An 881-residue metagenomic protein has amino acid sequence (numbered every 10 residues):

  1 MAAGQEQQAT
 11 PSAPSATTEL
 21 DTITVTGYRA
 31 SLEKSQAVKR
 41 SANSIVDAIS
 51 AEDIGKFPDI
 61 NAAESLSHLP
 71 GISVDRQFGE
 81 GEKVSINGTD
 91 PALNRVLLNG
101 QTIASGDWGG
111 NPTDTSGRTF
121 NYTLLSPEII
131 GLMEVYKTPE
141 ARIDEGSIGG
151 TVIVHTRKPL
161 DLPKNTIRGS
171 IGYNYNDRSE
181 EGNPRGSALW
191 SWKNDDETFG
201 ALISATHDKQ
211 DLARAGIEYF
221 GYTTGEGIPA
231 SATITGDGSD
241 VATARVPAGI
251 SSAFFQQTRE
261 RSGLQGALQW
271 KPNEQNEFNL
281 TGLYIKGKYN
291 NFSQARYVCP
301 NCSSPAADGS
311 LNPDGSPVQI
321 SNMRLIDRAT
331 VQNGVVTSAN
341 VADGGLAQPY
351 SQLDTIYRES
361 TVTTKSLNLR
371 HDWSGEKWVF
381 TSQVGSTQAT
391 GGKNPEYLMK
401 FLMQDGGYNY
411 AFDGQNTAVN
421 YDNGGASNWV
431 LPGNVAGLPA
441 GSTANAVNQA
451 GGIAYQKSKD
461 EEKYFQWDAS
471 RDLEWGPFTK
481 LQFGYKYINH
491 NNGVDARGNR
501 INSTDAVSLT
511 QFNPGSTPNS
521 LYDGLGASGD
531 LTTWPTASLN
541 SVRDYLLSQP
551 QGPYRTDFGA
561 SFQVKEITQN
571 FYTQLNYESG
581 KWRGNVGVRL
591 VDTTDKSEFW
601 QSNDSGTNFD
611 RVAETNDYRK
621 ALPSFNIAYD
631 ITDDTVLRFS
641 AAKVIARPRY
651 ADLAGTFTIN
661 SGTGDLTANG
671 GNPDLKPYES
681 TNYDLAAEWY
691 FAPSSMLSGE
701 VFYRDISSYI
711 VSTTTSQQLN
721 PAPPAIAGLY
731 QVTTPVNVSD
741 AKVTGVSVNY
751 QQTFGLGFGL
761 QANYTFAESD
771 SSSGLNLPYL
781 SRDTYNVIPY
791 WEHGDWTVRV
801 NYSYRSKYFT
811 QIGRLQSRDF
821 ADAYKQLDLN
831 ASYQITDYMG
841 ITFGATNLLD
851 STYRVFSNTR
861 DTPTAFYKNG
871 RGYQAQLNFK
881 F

Functional and structural regions predicted by a protein language model:
T24-F57, K83, N94, W108-D114: N-terminal periplasmic "start-of-domain" segments of outer-membrane beta-barrel proteins
A63-G106, K137: Extracytoplasmic beta-strand/coil segments of soluble accessory domains associated with Gram-negative outer-membrane
T102, D107, N491-G493, D633-N682 (+3 more regions): Surface-exposed extracellular loop regions of Gram-negative outer-membrane beta-barrel proteins, predominantly
P112-T119, E128-V135, R142-T235, A248 (+4 more regions): Outer-membrane beta-barrel translocator/receptor signature
T156, Y173, G182-K193, G249-S293 (+10 more regions): Outer-membrane beta-barrel transmembrane strands
S360-T364, T556, A560-I567, N616 (+8 more regions): Outer-membrane beta-barrel signature, preferentially recognizing the C-terminal barrel domain of Gram-negative
F702-D705, T715-Q717, P721-I812, L849: Gram-negative outer-membrane beta-barrel transporters
S707, Y804-Q811, S832-F881: C-terminal beta-signal and adjacent terminal beta-strands/loops of Gram-negative outer-membrane beta-barrel proteins
